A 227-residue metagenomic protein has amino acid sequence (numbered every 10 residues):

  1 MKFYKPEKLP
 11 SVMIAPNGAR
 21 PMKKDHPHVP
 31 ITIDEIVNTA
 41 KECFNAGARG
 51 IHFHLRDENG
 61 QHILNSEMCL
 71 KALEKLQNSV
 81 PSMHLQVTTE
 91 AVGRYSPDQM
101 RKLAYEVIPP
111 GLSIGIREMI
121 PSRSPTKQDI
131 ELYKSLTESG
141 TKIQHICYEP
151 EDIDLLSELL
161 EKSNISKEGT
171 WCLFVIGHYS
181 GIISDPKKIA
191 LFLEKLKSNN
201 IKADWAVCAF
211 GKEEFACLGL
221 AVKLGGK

Functional and structural regions predicted by a protein language model:
M1-H28: N-terminal small/glycine-rich loop or linker at the start of catalytic domains across soluble metabolic enzymes
P6, I14, I33, Q61-T89 (+2 more regions): Alpha-helix-loop-beta-strand connector modules within alpha/beta enzyme cores
K24, R49-A72, V175-Y179: Glycine-rich, proline-tolerant flexible connector loops at the mouths of alpha/beta enzymes
H28-N38, E67-M68, K212: Glycine-rich anion/phosphate-binding loops
E35-H52: Catalytic domains of carbohydrate-active enzymes, especially glycoside hydrolases
F44-N45, Y105, T137, V222: Non-catalytic positions within long, well-ordered alpha-helices that form the structural scaffold/packing of enzyme
N45-A48, S82, P109, G225-G226: A structural motif
G111-K227: Catalytic alpha/beta core domains of metabolic enzymes, predominantly
